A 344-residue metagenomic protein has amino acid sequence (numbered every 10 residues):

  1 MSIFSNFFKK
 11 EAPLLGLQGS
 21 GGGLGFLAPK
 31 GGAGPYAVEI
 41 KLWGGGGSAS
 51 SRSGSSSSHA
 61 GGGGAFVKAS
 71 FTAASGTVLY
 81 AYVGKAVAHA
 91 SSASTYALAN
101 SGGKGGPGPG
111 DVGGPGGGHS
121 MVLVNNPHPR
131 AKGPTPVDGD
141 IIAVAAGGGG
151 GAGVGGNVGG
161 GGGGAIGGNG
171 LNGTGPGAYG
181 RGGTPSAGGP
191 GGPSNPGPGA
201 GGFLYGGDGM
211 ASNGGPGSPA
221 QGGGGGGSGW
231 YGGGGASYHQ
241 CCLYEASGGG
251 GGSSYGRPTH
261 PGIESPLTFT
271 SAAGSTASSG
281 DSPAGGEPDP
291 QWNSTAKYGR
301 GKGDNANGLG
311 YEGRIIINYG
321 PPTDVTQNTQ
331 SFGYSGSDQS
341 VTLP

Functional and structural regions predicted by a protein language model:
M1-Y36, R130-P134, G262-G301, G308-P344: Enriched but not universal
L42-P127, G151-G192, A200, G224 (+3 more regions): Glycine-rich strand-loop-strand elements at beta-sheet edges
G76-L79, V137-I142, G227: Loop/turn elements at helix/coil->beta-strand transitions in domains of secreted/extracellular proteins
D111-G113, A220-Q221, D304-L309: Short Gly/Pro-enriched turn/cap motifs at secondary-structure boundaries
N126, A143-G148: Short, structured patches in soluble enzyme cores that scaffold and shape functional sites
G188-G222: Short, well-ordered junction/capping motifs at the entry into regular secondary structure
M210-A211, G215-N293, K297: Aromatic sugar-binding interfaces of carbohydrate-active proteins
